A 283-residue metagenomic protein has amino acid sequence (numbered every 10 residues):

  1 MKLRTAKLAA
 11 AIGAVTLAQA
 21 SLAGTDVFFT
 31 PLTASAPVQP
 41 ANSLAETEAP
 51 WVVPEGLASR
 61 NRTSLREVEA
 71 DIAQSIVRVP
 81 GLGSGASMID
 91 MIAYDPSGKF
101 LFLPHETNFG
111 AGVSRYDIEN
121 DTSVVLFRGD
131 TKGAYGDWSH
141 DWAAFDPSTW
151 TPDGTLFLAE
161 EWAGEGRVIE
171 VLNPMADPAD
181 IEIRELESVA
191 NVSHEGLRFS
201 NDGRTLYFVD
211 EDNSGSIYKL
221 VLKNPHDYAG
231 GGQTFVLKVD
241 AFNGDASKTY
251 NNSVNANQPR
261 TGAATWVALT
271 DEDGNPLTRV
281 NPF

Functional and structural regions predicted by a protein language model:
M1-A23: Gram-negative bacterial Sec-dependent N-terminal signal peptides
A23-F283: Sequence/structural signature of beta-propeller domains
